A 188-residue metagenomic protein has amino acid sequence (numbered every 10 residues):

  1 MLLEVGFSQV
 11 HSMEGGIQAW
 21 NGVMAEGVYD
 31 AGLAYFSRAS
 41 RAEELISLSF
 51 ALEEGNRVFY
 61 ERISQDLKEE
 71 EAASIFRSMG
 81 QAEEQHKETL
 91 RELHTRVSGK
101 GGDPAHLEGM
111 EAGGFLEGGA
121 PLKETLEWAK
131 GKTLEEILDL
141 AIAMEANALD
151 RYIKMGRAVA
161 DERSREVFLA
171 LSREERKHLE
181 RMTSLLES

Functional and structural regions predicted by a protein language model:
M1-E54: Rhodanese-like catalytic fold shared by cysteine-dependent sulfurtransferases and DSP/PTP-type phosphatases
Q9-S12, G16, G80-L116, R181-E187: Conserved alpha-helical segments that form or flank metal/cofactor-binding pockets of metalloenzymes
G22-A25, T95, E127, E187: A generic structural signal for secondary-structure junctions that act as hinges or helix/strand caps at the edges
E26-G32, S98-K132: Carboxylate-rich helix-loop segments that flank metal/cofactor sites and access channels in metalloenzymes
L33-R41, E71-S74, E136, E166: A cross-kingdom feature marking solvent-exposed beta-strand/loop segments within repeated, beta-rich binding/scaffold
L45-Q65, I75-G80, E88-R91, L126-E127 (+3 more regions): A structural feature that tracks compact, well-ordered secondary-structure segments with a strong bias toward
E69-E70, D161-E162: Short loop-to-helix capping motifs
